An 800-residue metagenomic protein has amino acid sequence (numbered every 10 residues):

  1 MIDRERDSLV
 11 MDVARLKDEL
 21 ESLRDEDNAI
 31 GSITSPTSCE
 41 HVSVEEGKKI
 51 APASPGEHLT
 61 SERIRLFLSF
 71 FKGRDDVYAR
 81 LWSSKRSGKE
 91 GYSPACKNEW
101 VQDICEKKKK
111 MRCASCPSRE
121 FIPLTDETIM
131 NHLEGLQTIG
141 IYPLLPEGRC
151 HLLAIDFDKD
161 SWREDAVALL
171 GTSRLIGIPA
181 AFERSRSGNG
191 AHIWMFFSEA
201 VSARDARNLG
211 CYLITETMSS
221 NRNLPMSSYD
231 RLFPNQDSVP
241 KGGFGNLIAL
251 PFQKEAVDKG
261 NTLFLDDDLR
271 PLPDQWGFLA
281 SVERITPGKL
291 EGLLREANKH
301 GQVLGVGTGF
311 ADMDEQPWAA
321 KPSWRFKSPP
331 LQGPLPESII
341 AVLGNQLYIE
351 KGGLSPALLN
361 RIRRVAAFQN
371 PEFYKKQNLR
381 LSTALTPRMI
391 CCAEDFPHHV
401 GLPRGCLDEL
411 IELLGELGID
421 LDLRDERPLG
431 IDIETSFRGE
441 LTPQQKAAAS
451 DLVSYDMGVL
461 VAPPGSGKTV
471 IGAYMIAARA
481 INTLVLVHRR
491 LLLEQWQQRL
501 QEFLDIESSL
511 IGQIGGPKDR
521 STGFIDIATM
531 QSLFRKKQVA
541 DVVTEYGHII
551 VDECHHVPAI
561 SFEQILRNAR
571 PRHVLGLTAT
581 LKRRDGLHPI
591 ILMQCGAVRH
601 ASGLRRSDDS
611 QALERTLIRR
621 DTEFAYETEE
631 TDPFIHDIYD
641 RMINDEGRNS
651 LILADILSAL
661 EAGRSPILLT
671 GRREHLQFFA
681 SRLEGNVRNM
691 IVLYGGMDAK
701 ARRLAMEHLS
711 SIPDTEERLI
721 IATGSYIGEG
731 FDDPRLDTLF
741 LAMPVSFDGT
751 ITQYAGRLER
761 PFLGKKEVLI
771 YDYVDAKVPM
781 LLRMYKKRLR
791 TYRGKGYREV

Functional and structural regions predicted by a protein language model:
T37-S38, S54-N189, F196-Y212: Signature for HUH/AEP ssDNA processing cores
T138-L170, S198-K321: DNA replication initiation modules
I214, L491-P517, E684-V687: Conserved helix-turn-beta segment of the N-terminal RecA-like "Helicase ATP-binding" lobe in SF1/SF2 helicases
C391-D395, L413-E416, D422-V461: Conserved pre-motif I regulatory segment
E494, L510-S521, Q538, Q677-F678 (+1 more regions): Conserved helicase ATPase core of P-loop NTP-dependent helicases/translocases
G547-H548, H555-T616, Y792: Post-DEXD/H (motif II) to motif III coupling segment of the RecA-like Helicase ATP-binding lobe
E630-G671, F678-S681: Conserved interdomain hinge at the start of the Helicase C-terminal
G695-G794: Conserved RecA-like P-loop NTPase helicase motor core
